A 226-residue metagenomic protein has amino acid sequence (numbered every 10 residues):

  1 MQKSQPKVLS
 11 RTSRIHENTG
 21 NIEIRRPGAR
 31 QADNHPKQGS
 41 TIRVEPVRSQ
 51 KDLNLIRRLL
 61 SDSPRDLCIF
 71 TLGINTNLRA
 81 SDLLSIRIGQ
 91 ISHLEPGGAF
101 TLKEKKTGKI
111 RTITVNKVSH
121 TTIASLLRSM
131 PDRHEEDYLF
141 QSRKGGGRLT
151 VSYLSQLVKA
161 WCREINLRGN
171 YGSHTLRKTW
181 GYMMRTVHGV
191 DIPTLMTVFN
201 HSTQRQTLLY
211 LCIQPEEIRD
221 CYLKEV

Functional and structural regions predicted by a protein language model:
M1-V226: Conserved catalytic core of the tyrosine transesterase superfamily
